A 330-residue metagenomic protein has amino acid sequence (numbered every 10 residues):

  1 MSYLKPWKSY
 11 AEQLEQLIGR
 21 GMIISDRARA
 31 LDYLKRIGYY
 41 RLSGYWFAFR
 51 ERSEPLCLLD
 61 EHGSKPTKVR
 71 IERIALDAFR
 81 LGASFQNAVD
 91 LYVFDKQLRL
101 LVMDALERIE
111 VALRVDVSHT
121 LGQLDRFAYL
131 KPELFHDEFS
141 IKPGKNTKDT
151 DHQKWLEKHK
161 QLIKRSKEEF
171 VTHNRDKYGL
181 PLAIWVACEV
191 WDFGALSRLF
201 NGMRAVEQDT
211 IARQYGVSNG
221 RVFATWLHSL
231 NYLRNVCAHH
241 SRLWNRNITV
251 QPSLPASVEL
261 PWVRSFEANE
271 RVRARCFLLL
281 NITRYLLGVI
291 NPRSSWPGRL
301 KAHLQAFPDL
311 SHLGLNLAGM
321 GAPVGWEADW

Functional and structural regions predicted by a protein language model:
M1-W330: Long, contiguous internal "core" modules enriched in hydrophobic/ aromatic residues
